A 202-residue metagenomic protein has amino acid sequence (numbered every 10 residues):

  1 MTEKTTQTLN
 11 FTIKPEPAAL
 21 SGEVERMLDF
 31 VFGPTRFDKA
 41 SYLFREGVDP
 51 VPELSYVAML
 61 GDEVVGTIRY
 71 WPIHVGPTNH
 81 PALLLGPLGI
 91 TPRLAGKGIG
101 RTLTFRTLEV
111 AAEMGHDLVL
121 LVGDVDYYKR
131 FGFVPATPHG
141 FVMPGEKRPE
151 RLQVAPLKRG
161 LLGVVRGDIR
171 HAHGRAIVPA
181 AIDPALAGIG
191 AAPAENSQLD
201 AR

Functional and structural regions predicted by a protein language model:
F11-V24: A short beta-loop-alpha structural element at the N-terminal edge of CoA-dependent acyl/N-acetyltransferase catalytic
S21, D29-H74: Active-site rim helix/loop that mediates acceptor-substrate recognition in acyltransferases
G61-D62, R93, P156-L161: Short loop segments at secondary-structure junctions
P77-T78, T91-T102, M114, R130: Conserved glycine-rich acetyl-CoA-binding loop
L85, I90, G96-E109, L121: Conserved acetyl-CoA-binding loop-helix of GNAT-fold acetyltransferases
E113-D117, G123-K147: Conserved active-site alpha-helix within GNAT-family acetyltransferase domains
V142-I189: C-terminal "cap" of GNAT-fold acetyltransferases
A187-R202: Charged phosphate-binding loop/patch that engages nucleotide di/tri-phosphates or the phosphate backbone of nucleic
